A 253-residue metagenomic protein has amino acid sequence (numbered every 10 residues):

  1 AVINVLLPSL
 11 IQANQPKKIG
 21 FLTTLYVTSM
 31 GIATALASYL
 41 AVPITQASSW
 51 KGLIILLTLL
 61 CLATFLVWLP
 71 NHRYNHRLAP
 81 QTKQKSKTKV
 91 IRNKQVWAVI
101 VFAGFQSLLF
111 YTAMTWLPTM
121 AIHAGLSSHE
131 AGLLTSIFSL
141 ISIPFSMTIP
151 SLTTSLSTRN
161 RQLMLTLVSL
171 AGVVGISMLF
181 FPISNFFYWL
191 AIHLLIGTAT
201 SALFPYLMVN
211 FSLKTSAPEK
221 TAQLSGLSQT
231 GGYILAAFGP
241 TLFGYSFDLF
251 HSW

Functional and structural regions predicted by a protein language model:
A1-T28: Cytoplasmic helix-loop-helix junction between adjacent transmembrane helices in 12-TM secondary transporters
A33-T45, L53, P118, I149 (+1 more regions): Small-residue (Gly/Pro/Ala) motifs that create kinks and tight helix-helix packing interfaces
T45, S146-R159: Helix-to-loop junctions at the C-terminal end of transmembrane segments in multipass secondary transporters
G52-P70: Symmetry-related core transmembrane helices of the 12-TM Major Facilitator Superfamily/SLC fold
H72-V99: Juxtamembrane intracellular "pre-TM" segments in multi-pass secondary transporters
K94-S146: Extracytoplasmic gate region of multi-pass secondary transporters
R159-L207: C-terminal transmembrane helical hairpin of 12-TM major facilitator-type secondary transporters
L213-S252: A late C-terminal transmembrane helix in Major Facilitator Superfamily
